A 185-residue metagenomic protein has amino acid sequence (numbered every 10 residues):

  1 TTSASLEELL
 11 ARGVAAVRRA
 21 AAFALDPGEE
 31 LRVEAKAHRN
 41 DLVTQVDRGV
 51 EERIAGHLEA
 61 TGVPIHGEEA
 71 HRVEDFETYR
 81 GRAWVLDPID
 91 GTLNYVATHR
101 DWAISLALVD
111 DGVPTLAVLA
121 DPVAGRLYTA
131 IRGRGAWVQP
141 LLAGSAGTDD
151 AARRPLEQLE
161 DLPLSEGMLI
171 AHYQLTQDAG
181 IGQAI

Functional and structural regions predicted by a protein language model:
T1-I89: N-terminal subdomain of lithium-sensitive/metallo-dependent phosphomonoesterases centered on the IMPase/IPPase/PAP
A24, D47, L58, T92 (+3 more regions): Residue-level signal for inorganic ion chemistry
A35, D75-T78, A97, D111 (+1 more regions): Solvent-exposed alpha-helices and their adjacent loops that cap or buttress functional pockets in soluble metabolic
E69-H71, I89-T92, P140, Y173: Short, well-ordered turn and helix-capping elements at secondary-structure junctions
E74-D75, L93-V96, L127: Conserved protein kinase catalytic core
R80-G81, H99-W102, G133, Q183-I185: Short, glycine/charged-enriched secondary-structure capping and boundary segments
R82-P122: Glycine-rich active-site/cofactor-binding loop and its immediate structural neighborhood
A107-I185: Acidic beta-strand-loop-alpha-helix segment within the catalytic core of divalent metal-dependent phosphate-processing
